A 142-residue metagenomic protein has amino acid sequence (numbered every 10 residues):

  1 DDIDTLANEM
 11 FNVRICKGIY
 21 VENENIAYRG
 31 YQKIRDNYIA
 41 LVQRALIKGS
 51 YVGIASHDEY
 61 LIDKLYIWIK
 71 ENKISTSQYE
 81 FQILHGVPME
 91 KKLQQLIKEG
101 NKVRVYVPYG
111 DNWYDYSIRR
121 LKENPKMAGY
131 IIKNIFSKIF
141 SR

Functional and structural regions predicted by a protein language model:
D1-R142: Positively charged, amphipathic and often flexible ligand-engagement surfaces
